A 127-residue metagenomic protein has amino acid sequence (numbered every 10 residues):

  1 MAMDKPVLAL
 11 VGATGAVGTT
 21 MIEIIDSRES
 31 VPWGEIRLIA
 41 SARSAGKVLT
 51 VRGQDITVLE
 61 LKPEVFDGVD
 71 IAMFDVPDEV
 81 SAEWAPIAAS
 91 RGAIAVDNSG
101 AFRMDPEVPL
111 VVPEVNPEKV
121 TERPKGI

Functional and structural regions predicted by a protein language model:
M1-I127: N-terminal Rossmann-like NAD(P) cofactor-binding subdomain of oxidoreductases, focused on the glycine-rich
